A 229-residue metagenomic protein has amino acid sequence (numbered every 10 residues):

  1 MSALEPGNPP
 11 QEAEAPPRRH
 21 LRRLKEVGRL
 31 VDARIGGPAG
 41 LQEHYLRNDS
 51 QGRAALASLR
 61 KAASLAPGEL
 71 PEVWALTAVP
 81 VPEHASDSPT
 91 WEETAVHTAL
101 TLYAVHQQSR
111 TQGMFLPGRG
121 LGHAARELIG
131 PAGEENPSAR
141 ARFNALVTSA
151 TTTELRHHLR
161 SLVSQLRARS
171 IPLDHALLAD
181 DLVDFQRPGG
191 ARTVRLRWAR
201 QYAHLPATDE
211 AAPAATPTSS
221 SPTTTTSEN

Functional and structural regions predicted by a protein language model:
S2-L4, L155-N229: Elongated scaffolding segments in large macromolecular assemblies, built predominantly from amphipathic alpha-helices
S2-W91, T98: N-terminal domain-start signal
G7, L30-A33, H44-N48, A62-A66 (+7 more regions): Surface-exposed polar/charged interaction patches
R23, R34, R60, R142 (+1 more regions): Basic side chains
R53, A57, A75, E93-T101 (+4 more regions): Non-catalytic, well-ordered alpha-helical scaffold segments
A78-A124: Aromatic- and glycine-enriched beta-alpha-beta binding-site module
S88, Q107-R110, L128-E134, L173-A176 (+1 more regions): Short, charged low-complexity intrinsically disordered segments located at boundaries of structured domains
M114-D184: Conserved binding-pocket/active-site segment within a compact domain
